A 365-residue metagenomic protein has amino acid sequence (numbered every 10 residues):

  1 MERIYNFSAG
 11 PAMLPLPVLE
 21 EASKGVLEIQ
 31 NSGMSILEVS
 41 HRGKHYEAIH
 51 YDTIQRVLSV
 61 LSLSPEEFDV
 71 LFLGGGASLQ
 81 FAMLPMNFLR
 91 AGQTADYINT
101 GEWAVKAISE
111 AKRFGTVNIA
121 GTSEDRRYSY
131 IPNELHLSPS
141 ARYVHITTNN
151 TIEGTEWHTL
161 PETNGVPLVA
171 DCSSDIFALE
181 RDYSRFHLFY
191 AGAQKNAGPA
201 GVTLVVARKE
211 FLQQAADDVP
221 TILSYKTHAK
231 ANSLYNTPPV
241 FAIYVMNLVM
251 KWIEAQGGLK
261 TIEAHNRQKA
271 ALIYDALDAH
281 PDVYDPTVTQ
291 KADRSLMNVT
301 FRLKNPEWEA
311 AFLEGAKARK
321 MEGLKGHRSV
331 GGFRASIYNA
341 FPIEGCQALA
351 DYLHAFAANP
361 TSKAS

Functional and structural regions predicted by a protein language model:
E2-I4, A318, H327, G331-S365: PLP-dependent enzyme catalytic core of the Aspartate aminotransferase-like
R3-I54: A glycine-/small-polar-enriched, mobile loop at the entrance of the PLP active site in fold-type I
P15, A193-Y274, P360: Active-site C-terminal subdomain of aminotransferase-like
M34-Q80, N87, E102, E110: Conserved N-terminal alpha-helix of the aminotransferase class I/II PLP-enzyme fold
L89-W103: Conserved PLP-anchoring active-site segment centered on the Schiff-base-forming lysine
A111, S123-I176: Active-site phosphate-binding strand-loop segment of PLP-dependent enzymes
V169, Y183-Q194: Conserved active-site segment immediately N-terminal to the catalytic lysine that forms the internal aldimine
Y284-G315: Conserved PLP-binding catalytic core of the aspartate aminotransferase-like
